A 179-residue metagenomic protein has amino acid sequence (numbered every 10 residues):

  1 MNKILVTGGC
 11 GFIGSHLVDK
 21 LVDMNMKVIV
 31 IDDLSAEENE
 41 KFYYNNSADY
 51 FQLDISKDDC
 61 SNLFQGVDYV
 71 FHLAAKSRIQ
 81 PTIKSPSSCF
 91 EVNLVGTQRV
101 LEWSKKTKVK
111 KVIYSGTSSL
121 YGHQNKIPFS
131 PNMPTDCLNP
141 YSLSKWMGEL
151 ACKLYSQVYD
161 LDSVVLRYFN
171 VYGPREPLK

Functional and structural regions predicted by a protein language model:
M1-V171: N-terminal Rossmann-like NAD(P)+-binding domain of SDR-like oxidoreductases, especially those catalyzing
P174-K179: Substrate-binding strand-loop-helix patch in Rossmann-like NAD(P)-dependent oxidoreductase/epimerase domains
